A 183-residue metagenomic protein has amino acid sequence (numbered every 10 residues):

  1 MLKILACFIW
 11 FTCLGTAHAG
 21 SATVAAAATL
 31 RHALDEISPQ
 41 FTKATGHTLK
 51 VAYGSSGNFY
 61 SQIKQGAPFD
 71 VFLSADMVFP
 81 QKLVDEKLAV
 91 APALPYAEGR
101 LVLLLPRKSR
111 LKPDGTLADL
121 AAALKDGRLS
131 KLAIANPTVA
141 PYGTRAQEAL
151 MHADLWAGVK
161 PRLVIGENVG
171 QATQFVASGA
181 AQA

Functional and structural regions predicted by a protein language model:
I4-C13: Sec-dependent N-terminal signal peptides
C7, L104, F175-S178: Short amphipathic alpha-helical "recognition" segments used for binding
G15-A19: Sec/Tat signal peptide C-region and signal peptidase I cleavage site
G20-A133, T138-V139: N-terminal segment of the mature folded domain
S38-A44, A118-G166, T173-A180: Ligand-binding cleft/hinge of the Venus flytrap
Q62, Q171-Q174: Glutamine-centric residue-chemistry signal
